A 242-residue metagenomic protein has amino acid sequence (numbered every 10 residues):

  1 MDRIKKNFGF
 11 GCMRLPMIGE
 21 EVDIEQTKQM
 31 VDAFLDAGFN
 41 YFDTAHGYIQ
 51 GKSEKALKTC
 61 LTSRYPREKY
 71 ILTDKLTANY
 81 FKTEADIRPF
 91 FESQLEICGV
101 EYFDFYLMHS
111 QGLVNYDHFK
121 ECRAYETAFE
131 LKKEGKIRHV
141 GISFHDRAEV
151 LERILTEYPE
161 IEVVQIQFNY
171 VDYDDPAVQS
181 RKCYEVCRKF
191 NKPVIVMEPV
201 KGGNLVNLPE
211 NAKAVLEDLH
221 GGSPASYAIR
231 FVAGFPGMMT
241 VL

Functional and structural regions predicted by a protein language model:
M1-Y70, E101, T127, K133: N-terminal binding-site loop/beta-alpha segment at the start of enzyme catalytic domains that lines or forms
F10, T27, F34, F42 (+9 more regions): Conserved, mostly hydrophobic/aromatic
M13-E25, K75-A85, V114-D117, N211-G222: Active-site mouth loops of central-metabolism enzymes
E21-F34, K82-G99, D146-T156, P224-F231: Short, acidic/polar
T27, S53, I87, F91 (+2 more regions): Aromatic/hydrophobic pocket-lining residues that form the small-molecule binding cavity in soluble enzyme cores
E68-Y80, Y106-Q111: A short, structured active-site edge motif that brings together acidic residues
L95-Y116: Active-site groove signature of glycoside hydrolases
Q111-L242: Beta/alpha (TIM)-barrel catalytic core signal, keyed to glycine-rich beta->alpha loops juxtaposed to Asp/Glu that bind
